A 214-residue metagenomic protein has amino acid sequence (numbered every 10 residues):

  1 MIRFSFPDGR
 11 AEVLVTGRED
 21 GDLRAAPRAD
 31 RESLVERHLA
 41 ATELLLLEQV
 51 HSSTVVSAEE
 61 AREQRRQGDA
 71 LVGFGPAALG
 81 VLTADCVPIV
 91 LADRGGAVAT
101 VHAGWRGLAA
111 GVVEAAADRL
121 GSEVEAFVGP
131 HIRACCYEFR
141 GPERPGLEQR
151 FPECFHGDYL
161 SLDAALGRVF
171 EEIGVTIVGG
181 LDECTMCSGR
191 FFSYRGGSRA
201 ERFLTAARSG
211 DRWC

Functional and structural regions predicted by a protein language model:
M1-C214: Active-site microenvironment for binding and transforming phosphate-containing groups
